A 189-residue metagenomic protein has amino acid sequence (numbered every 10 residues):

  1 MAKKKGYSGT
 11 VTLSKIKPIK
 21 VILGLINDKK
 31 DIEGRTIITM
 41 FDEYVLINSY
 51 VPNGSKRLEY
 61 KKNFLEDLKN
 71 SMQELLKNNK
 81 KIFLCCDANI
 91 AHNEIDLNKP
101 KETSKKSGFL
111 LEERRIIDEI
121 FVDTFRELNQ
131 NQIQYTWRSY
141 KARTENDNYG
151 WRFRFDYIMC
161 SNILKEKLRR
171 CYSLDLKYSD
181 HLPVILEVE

Functional and structural regions predicted by a protein language model:
M1-K3, N27-D28, D147-G150, L174-L176: Short Gly/Pro-enriched turn/cap motifs at secondary-structure boundaries
M1-N53: Structured beta-strand-rich core segments of catalytic domains in phosphoester-bond hydrolases
K5-V21, A142-K167: Conserved beta strand-loop-helix elements of the APE1-like EEP
T12-S14, I38-M40, I158-C160, I185-E189: Short, well-ordered beta-strand micro-motif
I26-N27, Y50-L65, K101-K105: Surface-exposed cleft-lining segments at the edges of enzyme active sites
E66-W151, F155: Metal-dependent phosphoesterases centered on the DNase I-like endonuclease/exonuclease/phosphatase
Y172-E189: Surface polyanion/phosphate-binding segment centered on an Asp-His-Pro turn
